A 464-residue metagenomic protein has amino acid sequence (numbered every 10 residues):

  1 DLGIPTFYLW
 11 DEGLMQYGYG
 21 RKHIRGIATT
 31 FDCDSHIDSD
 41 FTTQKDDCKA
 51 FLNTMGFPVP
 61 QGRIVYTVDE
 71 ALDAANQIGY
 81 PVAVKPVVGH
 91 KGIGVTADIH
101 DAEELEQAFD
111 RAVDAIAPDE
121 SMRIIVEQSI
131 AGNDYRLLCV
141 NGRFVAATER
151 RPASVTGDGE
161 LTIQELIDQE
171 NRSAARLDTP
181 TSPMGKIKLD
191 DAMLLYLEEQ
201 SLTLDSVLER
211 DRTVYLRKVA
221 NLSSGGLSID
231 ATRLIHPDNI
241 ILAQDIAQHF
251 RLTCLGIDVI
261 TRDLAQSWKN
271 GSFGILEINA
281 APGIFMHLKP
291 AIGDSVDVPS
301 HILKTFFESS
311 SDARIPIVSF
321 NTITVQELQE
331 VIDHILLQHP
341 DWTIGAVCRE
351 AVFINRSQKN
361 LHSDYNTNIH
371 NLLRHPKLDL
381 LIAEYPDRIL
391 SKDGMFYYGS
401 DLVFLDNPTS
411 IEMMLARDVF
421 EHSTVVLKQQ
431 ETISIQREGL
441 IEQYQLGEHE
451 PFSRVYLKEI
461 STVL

Functional and structural regions predicted by a protein language model:
D1, R143, R151-D158, T162 (+1 more regions): ATP-dependent carboxylate activation and anion-phosphoryl transfer catalytic cores that bind Mg-ATP to form
D1-F41, D47-A50, R262, N371 (+1 more regions): ATP-binding N-terminal substructure of ATP-dependent carboxylate-amine bond-forming enzymes
D1-L14, P183-S201, V331, I335: N-terminal-biased segments
G18, A74-N76, L138, Q266-N270 (+1 more regions): Short glycine-biased active-site loop of nucleotidyltransferases that positions the nucleotide triphosphate and helps
I27-K188, P237, P299: Active-site nucleotide/adenylate-binding loops and adjacent lid/helix of ATP-dependent enzymes
L166-G226: Extended, charge-rich helix/loop segments that form flexible, surface "patches" used to engage negatively charged
R314-L337: Glycine-rich phosphate-binding P-loop
D333-L464: ATP-dependent carboxylate-amine ligase catalytic core
